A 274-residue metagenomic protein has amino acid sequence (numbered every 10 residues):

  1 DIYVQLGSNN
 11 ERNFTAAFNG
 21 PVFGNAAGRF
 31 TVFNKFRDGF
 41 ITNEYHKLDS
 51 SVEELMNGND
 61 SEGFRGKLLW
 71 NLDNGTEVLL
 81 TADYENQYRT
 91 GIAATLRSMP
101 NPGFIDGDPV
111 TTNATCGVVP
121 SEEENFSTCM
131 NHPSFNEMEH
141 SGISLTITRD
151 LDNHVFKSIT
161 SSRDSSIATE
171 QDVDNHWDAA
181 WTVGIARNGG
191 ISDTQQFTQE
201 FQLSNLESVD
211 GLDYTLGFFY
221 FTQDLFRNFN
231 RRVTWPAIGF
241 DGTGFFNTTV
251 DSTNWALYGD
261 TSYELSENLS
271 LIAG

Functional and structural regions predicted by a protein language model:
L6-R37, I41, Y45-P100, S141 (+6 more regions): Transmembrane beta-barrel wall of Gram-negative outer-membrane proteins
E11-F14, N25-T31, E54-G58, G103-G107 (+4 more regions): Glycine-rich loops and low-complexity Gly/Arg-rich segments that provide flexible linkers or classic glycine-based
F36-N43, G117-E123, V173-D178, V233-A237: Short amphipathic alpha-helical segments, especially helix-boundary/capping motifs
E77-N125, C129-M138, G184-S192, F219-I238 (+2 more regions): Flexible loop and strand-edge segments within Gram-negative outer membrane beta-barrel domains
N136-E139, D150-G259, Y263, N268 (+1 more regions): Replace "related TpsB outer-membrane translocases also match" with "some related outer-membrane beta-barrels such as
T146: Oxyanion-binding "anion nests"
